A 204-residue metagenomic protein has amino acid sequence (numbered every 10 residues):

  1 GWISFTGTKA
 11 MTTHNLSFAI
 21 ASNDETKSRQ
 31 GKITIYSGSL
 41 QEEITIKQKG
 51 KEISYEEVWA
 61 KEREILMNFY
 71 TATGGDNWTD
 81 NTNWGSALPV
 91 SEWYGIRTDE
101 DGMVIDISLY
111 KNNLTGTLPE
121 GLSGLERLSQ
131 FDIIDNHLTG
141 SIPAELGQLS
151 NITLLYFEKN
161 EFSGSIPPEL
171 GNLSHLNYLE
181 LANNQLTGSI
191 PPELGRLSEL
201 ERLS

Functional and structural regions predicted by a protein language model:
G1-A19: Surface-exposed binding patches on compact interaction domains or structured appendages
K27-G38: A short beta-strand micro-motif common to beta-rich folds, especially ectodomain repeats
I44-E52: Interdomain boundary/hinge segments at the C-termini of tandem beta-sandwich modules
V58-A60, M67-P119: LRR flanking "cap" motifs
D101, S123-L128, G147-I152, G171-L176 (+1 more regions): Leucine-rich repeat
I107-L109, L128-I133, I152-F157, L176-L181 (+1 more regions): Conserved hydrophobic beta-strand positions in leucine-rich repeat
T115-E120, T139-A144, S163-P168, T187-P192: The feature encodes a structural signal of leucine-rich repeats
